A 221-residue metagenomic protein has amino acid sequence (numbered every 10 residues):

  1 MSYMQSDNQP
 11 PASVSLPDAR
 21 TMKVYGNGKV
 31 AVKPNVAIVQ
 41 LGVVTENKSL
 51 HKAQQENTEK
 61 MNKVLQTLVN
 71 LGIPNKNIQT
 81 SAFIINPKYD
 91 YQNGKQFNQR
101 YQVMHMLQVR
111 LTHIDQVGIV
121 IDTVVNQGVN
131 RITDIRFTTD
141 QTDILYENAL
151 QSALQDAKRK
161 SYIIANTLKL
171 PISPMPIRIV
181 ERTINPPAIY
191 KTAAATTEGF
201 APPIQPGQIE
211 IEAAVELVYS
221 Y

Functional and structural regions predicted by a protein language model:
M1-Q127, R131-T133, T138-I144, N148-Y221: Short, charge-dense linear interaction motifs
